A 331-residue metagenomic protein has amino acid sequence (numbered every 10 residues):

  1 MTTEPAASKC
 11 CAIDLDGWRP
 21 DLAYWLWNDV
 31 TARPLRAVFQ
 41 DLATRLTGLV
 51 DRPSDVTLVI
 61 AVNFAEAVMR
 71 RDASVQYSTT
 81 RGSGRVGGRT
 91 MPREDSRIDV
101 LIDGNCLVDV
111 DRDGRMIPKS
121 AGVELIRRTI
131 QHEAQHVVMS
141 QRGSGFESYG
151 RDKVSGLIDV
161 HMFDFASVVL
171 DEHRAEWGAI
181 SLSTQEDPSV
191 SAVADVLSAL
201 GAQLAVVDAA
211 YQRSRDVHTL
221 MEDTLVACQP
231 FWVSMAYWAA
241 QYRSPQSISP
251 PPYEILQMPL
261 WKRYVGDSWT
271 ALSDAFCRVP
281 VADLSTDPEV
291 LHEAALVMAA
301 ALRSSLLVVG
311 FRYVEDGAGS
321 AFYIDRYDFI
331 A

Functional and structural regions predicted by a protein language model:
M1-R33: N-terminal alpha-helical "arm" segments
L26-V59: Zn2+-dependent metallopeptidase catalytic core
V56, I60-R85: N-terminal low-complexity, intrinsically disordered segments
Q76-R127, S140: Active-site scaffold of zinc-dependent metalloenzymes
S120-L125, M139-L170: Post-HEXXH active-site segment of zinc metalloproteases
I130-M139: Active-site His/Glu-centered metal-binding helix of metallohydrolases
W177-A205: Short helix/loop segments within enzyme catalytic domains that coordinate or immediately flank catalytic cofactors
V196-A331: Pan-zinc metallopeptidase signature
